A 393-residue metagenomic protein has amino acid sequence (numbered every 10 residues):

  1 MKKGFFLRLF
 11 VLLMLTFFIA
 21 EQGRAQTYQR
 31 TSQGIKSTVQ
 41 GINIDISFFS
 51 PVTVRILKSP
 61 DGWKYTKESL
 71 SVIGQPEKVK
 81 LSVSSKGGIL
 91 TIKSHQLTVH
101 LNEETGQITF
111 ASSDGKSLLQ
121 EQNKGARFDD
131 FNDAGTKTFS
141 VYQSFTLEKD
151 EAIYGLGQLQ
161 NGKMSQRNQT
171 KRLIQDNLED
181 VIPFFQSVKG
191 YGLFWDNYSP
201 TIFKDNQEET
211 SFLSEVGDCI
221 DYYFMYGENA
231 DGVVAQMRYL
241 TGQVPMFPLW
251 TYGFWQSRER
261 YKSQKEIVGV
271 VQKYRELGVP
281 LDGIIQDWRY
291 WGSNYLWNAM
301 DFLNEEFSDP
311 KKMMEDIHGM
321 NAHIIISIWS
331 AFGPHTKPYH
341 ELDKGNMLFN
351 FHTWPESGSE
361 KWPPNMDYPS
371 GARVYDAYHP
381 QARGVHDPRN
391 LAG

Functional and structural regions predicted by a protein language model:
M1-T27: Bacterial Sec-dependent N-terminal signal peptides
G4, R24, L193, M237 (+2 more regions): Generic hydrophobic, helix-prone segments enriched in Leu/Val/Ile
G4-F5, F10, T38, L57 (+1 more regions): Small/flexible residues
G23-T241, P245-T251, S257-E259, S263-Q272 (+6 more regions): N-terminal accessory segment at the very beginning of proteins
P245-G393: Aromatic-lined carbohydrate-binding/catalytic grooves of carbohydrate-active enzymes
